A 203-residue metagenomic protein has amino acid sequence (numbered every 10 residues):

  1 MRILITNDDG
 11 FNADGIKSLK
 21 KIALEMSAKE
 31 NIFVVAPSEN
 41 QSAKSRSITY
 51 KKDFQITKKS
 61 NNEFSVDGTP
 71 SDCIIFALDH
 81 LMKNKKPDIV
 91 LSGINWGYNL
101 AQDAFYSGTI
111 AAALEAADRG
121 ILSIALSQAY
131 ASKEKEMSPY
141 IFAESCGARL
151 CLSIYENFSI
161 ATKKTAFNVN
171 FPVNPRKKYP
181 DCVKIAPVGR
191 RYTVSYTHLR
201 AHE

Functional and structural regions predicted by a protein language model:
M1-I3: Extreme N-terminal starter segment of soluble prokaryotic enzymes
L19-H80, N84-K85: A cross-family phosphate/adenosyl-ligand binding-site feature
D88: Conserved acidic residues
Y98-S107: Glycine/threonine-rich flexible loop motifs
Q128-E144, A148-L150, E156-S195: Active-site rim beta-loop-alpha module in soluble metabolic enzymes
T197-E203: Conserved small/polar residues in nucleotide/adenosyl-binding loops
